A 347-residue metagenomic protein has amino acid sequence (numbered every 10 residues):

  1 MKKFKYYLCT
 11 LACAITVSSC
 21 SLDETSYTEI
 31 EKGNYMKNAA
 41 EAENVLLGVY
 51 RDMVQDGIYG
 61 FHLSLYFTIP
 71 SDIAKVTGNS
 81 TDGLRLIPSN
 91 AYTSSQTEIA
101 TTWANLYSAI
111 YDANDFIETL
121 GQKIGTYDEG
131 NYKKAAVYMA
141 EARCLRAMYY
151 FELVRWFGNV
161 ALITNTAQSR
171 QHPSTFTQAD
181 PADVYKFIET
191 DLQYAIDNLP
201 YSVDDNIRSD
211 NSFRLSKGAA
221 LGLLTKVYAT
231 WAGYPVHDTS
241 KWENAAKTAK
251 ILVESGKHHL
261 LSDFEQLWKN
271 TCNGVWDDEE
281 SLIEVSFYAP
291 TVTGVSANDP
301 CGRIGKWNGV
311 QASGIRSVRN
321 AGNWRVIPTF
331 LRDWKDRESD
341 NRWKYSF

Functional and structural regions predicted by a protein language model:
M1-L8: Bacterial N-terminal signal peptides that target proteins for export
F4, C20-A74, P88-N90, A182: Acidic, glycine-rich segments characteristic of secretory precursors and extracytoplasmic regions
C9-T16: Bacterial N-terminal signal peptides
V17-S19, Y150: Bacterial Sec-type N-terminal signal peptides, specifically the leucine/valine-rich hydrophobic h-region
A39, E43-L47, R51-Q55, N79-F157 (+2 more regions): Conserved, well-structured interaction surfaces
A39-A40, L46, G83-L84, P88-T93 (+3 more regions): Elongated scaffold/linker segments in the mid-to-C-terminal portions of large proteins
G60-S80, I163-N165, H172, P200-A219 (+1 more regions): Short, surface-exposed recognition loops and adjoining beta-strand edges that mediate ligand/DNA contacts, enriched
